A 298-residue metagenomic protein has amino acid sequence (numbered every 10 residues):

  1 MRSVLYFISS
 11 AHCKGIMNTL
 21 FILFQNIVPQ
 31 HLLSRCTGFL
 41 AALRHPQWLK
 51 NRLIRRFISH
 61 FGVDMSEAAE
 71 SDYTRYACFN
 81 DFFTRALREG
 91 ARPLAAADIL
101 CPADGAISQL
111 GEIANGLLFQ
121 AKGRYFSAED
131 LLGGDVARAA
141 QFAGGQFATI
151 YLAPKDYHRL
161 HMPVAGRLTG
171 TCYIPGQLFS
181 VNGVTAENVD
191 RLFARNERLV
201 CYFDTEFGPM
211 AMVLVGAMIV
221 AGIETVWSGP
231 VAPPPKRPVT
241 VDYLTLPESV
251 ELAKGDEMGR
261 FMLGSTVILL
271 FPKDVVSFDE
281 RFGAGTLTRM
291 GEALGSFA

Functional and structural regions predicted by a protein language model:
L5-A298: Contiguous, well-folded functional domains in the mature portion of proteins
